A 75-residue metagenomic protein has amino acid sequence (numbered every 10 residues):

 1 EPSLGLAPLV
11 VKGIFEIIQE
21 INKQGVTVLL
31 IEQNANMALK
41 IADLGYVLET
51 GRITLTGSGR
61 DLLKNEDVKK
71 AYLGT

Functional and structural regions predicted by a protein language model:
E1-T75: Glycine-rich phosphate-binding loops of nucleotide-dependent enzymes
